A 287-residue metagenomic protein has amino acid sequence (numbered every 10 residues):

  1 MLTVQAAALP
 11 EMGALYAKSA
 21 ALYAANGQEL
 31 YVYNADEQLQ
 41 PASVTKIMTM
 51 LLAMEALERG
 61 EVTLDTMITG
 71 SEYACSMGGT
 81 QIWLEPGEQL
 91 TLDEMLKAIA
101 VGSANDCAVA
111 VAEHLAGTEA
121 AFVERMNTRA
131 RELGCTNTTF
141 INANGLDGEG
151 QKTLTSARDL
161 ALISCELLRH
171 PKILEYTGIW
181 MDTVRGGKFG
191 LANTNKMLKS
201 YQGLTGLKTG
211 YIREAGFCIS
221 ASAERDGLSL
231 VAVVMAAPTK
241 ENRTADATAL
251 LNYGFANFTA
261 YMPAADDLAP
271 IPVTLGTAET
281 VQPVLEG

Functional and structural regions predicted by a protein language model:
V4-R158, L162, L167-P171: Active-site-adjacent loops and short helices of periplasmic peptidoglycan-processing enzymes
C135-T139, Q151-G287: Domain-terminus/edge residues, biased toward the C-terminal soluble/receptor-binding domains of extracytoplasmic
